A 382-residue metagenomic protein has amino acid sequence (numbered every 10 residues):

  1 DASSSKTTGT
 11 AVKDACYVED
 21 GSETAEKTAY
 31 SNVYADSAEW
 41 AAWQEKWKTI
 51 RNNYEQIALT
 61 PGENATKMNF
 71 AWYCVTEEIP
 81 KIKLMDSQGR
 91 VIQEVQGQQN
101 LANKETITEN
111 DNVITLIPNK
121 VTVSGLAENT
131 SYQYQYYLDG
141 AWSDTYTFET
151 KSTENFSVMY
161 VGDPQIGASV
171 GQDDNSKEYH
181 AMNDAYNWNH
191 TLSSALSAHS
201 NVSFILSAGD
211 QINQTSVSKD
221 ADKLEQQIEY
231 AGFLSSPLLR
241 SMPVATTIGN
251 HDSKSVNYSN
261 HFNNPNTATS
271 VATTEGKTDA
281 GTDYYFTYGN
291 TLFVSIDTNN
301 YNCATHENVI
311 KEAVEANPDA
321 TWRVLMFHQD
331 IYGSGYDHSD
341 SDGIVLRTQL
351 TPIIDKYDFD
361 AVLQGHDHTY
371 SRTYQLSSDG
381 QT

Functional and structural regions predicted by a protein language model:
S4-D173, K177, A198: Acidic, histidine-bearing metal-coordination/catalytic regions of metal-dependent phosphoesterases
W72, Y132, D163, I205 (+6 more regions): Divalent metal-coordination and catalytic microenvironments
V95-I114, Y160-H190, T215-L224, N266-E275 (+1 more regions): Acidic/histidine-rich helix-loop elements that form or flank divalent-metal/phosphate-binding sites at the catalytic
I117-T122, S131-E149, D173-E178, K219-D319 (+2 more regions): Extended active-site neighborhood of metal-dependent phosphoesterases/phosphodiesterases
F156-T247, D252: Conserved, compact domain cores that house catalytic/ligand-binding motifs in diverse enzymes and effector modules
P164-A168, Q211-T215, N250-K254, N290-F293 (+3 more regions): Solvent-exposed loop/turn segments at secondary-structure junctions within structured extracellular/periplasmic domains
Y186-F204, P237, P243, L292 (+1 more regions): His/acidic metal-ligating clusters that form di-metal
